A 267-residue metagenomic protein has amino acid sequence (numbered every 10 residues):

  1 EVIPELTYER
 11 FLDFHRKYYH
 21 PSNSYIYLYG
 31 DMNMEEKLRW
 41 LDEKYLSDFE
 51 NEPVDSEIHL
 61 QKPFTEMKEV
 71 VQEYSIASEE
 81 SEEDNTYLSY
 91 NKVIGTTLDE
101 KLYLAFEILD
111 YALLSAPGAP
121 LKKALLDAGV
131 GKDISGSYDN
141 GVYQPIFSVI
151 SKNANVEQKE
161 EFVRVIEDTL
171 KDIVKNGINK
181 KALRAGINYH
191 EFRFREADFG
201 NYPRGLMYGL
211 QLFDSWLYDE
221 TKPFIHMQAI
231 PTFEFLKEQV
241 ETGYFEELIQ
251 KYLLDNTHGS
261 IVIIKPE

Functional and structural regions predicted by a protein language model:
E1-P63, E83-A105, Y111-E267: Charge-rich, well-structured scaffold segments of protease-associated domains
M67-A77, F194-D198: Short, low-order "capping/linker" segments at domain edges
